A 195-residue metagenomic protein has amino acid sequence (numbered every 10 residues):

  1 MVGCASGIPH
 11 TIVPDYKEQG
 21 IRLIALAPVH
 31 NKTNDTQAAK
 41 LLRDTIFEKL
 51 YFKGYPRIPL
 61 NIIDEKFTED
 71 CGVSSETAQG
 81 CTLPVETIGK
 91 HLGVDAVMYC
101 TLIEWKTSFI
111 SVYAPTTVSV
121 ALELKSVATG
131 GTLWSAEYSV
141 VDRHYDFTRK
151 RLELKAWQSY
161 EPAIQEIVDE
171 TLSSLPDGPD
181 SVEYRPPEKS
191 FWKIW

Functional and structural regions predicted by a protein language model:
C4-R22, I88-H91, P115-T117, K125-W195: C-terminal/domain-edge helix-coil "capping" segments
S6, C71, S75-L133, L154: Surface-exposed short loop/turn segments
R22-K32, F67: Acidic/histidine-rich, surface-exposed loop or edge segments in extracytoplasmic proteins
P28-T36, G72-S75, F109-I110, K150-W157: Second-shell loop/turn segments in exported
V29-N31, Y55, I63, L102-W105 (+2 more regions): Solvent-exposed coil/turn segments that connect beta secondary-structure elements in extracytoplasmic/periplasmic
T33-Y99, S135, E166, E170-L175: N-terminal segment of the mature soluble domain
N34, L50, E65-T68, L102 (+3 more regions): Residues in flexible loops and secondary-structure boundaries
